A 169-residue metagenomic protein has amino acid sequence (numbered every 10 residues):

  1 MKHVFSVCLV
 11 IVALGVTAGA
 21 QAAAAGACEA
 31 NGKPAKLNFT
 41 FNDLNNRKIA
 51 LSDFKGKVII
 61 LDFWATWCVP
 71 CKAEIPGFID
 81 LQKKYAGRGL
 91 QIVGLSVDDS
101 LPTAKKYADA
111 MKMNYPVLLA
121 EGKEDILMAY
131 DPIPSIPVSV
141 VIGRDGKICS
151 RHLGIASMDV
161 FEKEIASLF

Functional and structural regions predicted by a protein language model:
M1-V4: Positively charged n-region of N-terminal signal peptides that target proteins for export
S6-V16: Bacterial N-terminal signal peptides
Q21-S52: N-terminal "domain-start" segment that seeds a small globular fold
K57-I59, F63-W67, S135: Short pre-active-site segment immediately N-terminal to redox-active cysteine/selenocysteine motifs in thiol-based
F63-D80: Conserved redox-active cysteine motifs that mediate thiol-disulfide chemistry, especially di-cysteine Cys-X(1-2)-Cys
K83-K123: Conserved segment of the thioredoxin-like fold in thiol-based oxidoreductases
Y107-N114, A120-A166: Thiol/disulfide oxidoreductase modules built on the thioredoxin-like
